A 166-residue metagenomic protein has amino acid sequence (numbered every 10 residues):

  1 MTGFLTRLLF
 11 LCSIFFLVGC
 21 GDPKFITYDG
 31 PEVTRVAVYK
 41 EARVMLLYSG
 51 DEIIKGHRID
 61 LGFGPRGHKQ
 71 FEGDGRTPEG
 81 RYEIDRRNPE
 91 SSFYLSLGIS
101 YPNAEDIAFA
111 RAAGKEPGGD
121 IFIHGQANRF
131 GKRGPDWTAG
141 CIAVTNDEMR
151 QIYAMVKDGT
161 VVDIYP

Functional and structural regions predicted by a protein language model:
M1-L9: Bacterial N-terminal signal peptides that target proteins for export
F16-G19: C-terminal motif of bacterial Sec signal peptides marking the signal peptidase cleavage site
G21-T34, L61-D85, D106-F109, Q126 (+1 more regions): N-terminal post-signal-peptidase region of extra-cytosolic proteins
K24, R86-P166: Exported/periplasmic cell-wall-interacting domains
D29-P31, V38-K40, E52, T77 (+1 more regions): Short, surface-exposed loop/turn motifs at beta-strand boundaries within globular domains
R35, G56-R58, R81, D120 (+1 more regions): Well-ordered beta-strand positions in beta-sheet-rich domains
V36-G67: Post-signal-peptide N-terminal segment of Sec-exported extracytoplasmic proteins
